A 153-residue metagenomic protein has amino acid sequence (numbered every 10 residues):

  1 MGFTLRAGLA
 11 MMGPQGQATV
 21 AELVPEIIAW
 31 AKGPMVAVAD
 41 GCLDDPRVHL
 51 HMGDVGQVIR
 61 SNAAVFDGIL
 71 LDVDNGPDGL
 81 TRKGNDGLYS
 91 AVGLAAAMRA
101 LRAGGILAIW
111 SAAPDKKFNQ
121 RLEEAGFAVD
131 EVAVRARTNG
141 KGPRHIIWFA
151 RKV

Functional and structural regions predicted by a protein language model:
M1-L101, I109-W110, A125, D130 (+3 more regions): The AdoMet/dcAdoMet-binding core of the Class I SAM-like
G105: Glycine-centered, phosphate/nucleic-acid-interacting loop/turn motifs that mediate DNA/RNA or nucleotide
A113-A125: Short alpha-helix
K117, T138-N139: Short secondary-structure capping/turn micro-motifs that flank functional sites
A150-V153: Active-site beta-strand termini and strand-to-loop segments that position acidic
